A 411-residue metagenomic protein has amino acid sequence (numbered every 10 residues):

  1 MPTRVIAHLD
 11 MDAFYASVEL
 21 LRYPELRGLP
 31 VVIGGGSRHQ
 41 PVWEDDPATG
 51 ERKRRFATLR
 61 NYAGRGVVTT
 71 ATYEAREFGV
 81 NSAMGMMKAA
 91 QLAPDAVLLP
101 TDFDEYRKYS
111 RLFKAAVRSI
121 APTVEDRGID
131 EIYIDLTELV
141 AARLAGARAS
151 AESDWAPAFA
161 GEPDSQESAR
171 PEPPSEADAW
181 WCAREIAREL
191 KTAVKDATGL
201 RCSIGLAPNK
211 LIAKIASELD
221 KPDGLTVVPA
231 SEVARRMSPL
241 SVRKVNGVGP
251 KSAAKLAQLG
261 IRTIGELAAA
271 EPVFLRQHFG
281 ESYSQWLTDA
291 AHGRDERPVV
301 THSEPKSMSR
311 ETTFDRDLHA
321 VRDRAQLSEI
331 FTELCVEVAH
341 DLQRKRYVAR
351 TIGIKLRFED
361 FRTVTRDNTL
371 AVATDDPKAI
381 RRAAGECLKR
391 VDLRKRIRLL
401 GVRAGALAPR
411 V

Functional and structural regions predicted by a protein language model:
M1, H8, M237, K244 (+2 more regions): DNA-contacting surface of Y-family translesion DNA polymerases
M1-I129, Y133, E138-V140: Residues that scaffold, gate, or flank divalent-cation-dependent active/transport sites
E19-L20, W43-P47, I212-D220, P298-H302 (+1 more regions): Short acidic, glycine/serine/threonine-rich loops at helix termini
V124, R143, D220-T226, I261-I264 (+1 more regions): A short alpha->loop->secondary-structure connector
R127-E131, L206-K210, Y347-T351, I397-L399: Short Gly/Ser/Thr- and Asp/Glu-enriched loop/turn motifs at secondary-structure junctions
A142, G146-A156, G161-D164, R170-E172 (+1 more regions): A cross-taxon signal for low-complexity, glycine/charged-rich
C182-S241: Long, highly charged, low-complexity intrinsically disordered interaction regions that mediate electrostatic DNA/RNA
